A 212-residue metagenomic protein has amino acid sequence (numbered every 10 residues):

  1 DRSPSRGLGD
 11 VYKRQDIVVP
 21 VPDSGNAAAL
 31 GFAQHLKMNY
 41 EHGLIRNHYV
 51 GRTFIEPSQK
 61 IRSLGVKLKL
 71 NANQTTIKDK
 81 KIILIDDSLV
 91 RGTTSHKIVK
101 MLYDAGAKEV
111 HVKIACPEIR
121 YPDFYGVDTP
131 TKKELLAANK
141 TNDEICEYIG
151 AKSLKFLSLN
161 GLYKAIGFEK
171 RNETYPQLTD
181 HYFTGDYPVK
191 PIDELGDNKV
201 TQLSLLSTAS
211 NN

Functional and structural regions predicted by a protein language model:
D1-Y12: Single conserved hydrophobic/aromatic residue that forms the stacking wall/gate of nucleotide- or nucleobase-binding
G7, F32, D87-S88, V110: Hydrophobic, well-ordered secondary-structure elements that form the walls of internal hydrophobic environments
D10-H48: Phosphate-binding active sites in nucleotide-utilizing proteins
K13-Q15, Q34-E41, Q74-K78, K100-E109: Secondary-structure transition/capping motifs at alpha-helix termini and the adjoining loop/turn into the next element
I17, L70-K100, L136-K152: Phosphate/diphosphate-binding loops
D23-N26, R46-N47, S88-R91, P117 (+1 more regions): Short, glycine-/Ser/Thr-/acidic-enriched flexible segments
K37-I82, T93, R120-P130: Short, glycine/charge-rich flexible loops or terminal/linker lids adjacent to PRPP-binding catalytic cores
K100-N212: PRPP-dependent phosphoribosyltransferase catalytic core
